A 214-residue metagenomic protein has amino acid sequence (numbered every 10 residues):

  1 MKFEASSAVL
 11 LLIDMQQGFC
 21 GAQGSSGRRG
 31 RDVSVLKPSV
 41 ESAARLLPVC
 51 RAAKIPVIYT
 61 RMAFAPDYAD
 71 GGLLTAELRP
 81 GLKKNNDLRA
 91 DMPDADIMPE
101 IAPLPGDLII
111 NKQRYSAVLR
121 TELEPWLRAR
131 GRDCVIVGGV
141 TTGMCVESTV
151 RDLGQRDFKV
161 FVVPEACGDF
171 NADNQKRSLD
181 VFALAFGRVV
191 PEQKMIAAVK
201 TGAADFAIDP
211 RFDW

Functional and structural regions predicted by a protein language model:
M1-V9, R45-A53, D70, L78-W214: Active-site-adjacent betaalpha module
S6, G24-C50, I55-V57: A short alpha/beta connector and helix-capping loop motif
V9-M15: N-terminal nucleotide-binding beta1-loop-alpha1 segment
Q16-A22: Short acidic, Gly/Ser-rich segments with clustered Asp/Glu that frequently serve as metal-coordination loops in enzyme
G18, A65, D169: Active-site loop signature of alpha/beta-hydrolase-fold enzymes
S25-R31, T75-K83: Short glycine/proline- and charge-enriched loop/turn segments that cap or connect secondary-structure elements
I55-M62, V163: Short beta-strand segments at enzyme active-site cores
M62-L74: A basic- and aromatic-enriched beta-loop-alpha substructure that forms the phosphate/nucleotide- and DNA/RNA-contacting
